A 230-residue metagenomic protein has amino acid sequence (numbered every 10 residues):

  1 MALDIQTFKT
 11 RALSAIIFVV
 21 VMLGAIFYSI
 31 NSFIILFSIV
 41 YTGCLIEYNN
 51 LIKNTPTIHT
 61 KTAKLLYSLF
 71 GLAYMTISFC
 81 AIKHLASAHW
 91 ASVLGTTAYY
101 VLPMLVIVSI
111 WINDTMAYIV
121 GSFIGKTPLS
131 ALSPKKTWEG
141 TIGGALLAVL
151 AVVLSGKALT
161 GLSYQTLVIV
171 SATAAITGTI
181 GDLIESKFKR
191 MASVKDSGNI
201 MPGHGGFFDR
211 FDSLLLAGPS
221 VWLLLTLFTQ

Functional and structural regions predicted by a protein language model:
A2-T173: Membrane-embedded alpha-helical bundles of polytopic integral membrane proteins
T62, R190-A192, L224: Catalytic cores of transferase enzymes with a strong primary signal for eukaryotic protein kinases
A117-Y118, F123, S186-V194: Juxtamembrane interface at the ends
M191-L214: Interfacial loop-to-transmembrane junctions
A217-G218: C-terminal-most transmembrane helix of multi-pass membrane proteins
L223-Q230: Juxtamembrane boundary at the C-terminal end of a transmembrane helix
